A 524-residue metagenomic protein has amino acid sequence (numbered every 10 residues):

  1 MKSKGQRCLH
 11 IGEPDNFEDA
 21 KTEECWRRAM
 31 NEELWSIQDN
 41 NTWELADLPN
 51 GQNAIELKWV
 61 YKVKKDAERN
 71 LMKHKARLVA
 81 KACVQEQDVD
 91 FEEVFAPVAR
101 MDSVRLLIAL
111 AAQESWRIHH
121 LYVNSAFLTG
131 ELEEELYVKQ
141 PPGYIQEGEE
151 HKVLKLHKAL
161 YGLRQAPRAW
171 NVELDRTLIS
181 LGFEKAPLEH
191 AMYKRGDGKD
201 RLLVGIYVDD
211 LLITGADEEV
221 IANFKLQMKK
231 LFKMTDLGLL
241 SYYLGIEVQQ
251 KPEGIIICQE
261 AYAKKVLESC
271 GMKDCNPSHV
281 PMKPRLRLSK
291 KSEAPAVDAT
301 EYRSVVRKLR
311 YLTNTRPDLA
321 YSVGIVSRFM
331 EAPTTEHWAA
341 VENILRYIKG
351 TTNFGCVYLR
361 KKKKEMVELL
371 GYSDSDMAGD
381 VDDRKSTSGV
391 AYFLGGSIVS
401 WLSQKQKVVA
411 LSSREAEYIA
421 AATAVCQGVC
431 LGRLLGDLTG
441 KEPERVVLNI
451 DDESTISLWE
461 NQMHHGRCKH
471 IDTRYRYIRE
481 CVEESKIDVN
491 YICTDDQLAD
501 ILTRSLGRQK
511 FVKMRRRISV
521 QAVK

Functional and structural regions predicted by a protein language model:
M1-P187, M192: Chromodomain-type histone methyl-lysine reader module
F17, M30-E33, I37, W59 (+30 more regions): Mobile genetic element proteins and their domesticated derivatives, centered on retroelements and DNA transposons
N50-A54, A111-S115, Y347-S373, E442: Structured nucleic-acid-interacting core domains from mobile-element enzymes and related host factors, especially RNase
L57-K62, L121-V123, K308, V367-D382: Two-metal-ion RNase H-like nuclease active-site motif
K64, L128-Q140, R164-Q165, R195-L231 (+5 more regions): Catalytic palm subdomain of template-directed nucleic-acid polymerases, centered on the conserved carboxylate motif
R77, K81-C83, L309, G371-R414: RNase H-like nuclease fold core
D102, I108, L160, Q165 (+4 more regions): C-terminal reverse transcriptase regions that engage the nucleic-acid substrate
Y242, E368, I398, Q404-K524: RNase H-like nuclease module associated with reverse transcription
